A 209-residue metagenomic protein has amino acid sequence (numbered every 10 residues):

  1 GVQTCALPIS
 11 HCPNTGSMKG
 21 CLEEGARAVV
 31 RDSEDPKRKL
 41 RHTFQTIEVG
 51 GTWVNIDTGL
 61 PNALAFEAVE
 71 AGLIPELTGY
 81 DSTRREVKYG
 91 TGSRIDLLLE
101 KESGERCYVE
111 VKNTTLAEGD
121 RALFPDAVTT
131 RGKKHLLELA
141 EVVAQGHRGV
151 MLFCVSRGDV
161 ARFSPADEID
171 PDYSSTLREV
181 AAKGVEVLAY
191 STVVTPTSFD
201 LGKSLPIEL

Functional and structural regions predicted by a protein language model:
V2-L7: Short, small-residue-biased leader/transition segments that mark boundaries at the very start of proteins
T15-V29: Short nucleic-acid-contacting surface segments enriched for D/E, G, S/T with interspersed K/R
R27, R148-V150, E186: Residues at the starts of beta-strands that form the adenosine-phosphate
D35-T46: Short, Lys/Arg- and Gly-enriched loop/turn segments at beta-strand edges
T52-G59, E70, P75-T115, K134-L137 (+1 more regions): Active-site metal-binding core of divalent-cation-utilizing nuclease and nuclease-like domains
E118-T130, L137-I169, S191: Nucleic-acid nuclease catalytic cores
R157-L209: Domain-level recognition of nuclease-like catalytic cores that cleave nucleotide substrates
